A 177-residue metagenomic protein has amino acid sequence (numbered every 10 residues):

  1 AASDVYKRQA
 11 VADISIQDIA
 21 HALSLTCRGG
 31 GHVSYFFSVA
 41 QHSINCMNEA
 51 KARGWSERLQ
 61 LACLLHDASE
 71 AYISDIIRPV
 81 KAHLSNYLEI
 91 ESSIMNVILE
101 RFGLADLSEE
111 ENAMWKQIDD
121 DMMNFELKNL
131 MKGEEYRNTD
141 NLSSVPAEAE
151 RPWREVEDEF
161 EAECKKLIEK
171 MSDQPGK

Functional and structural regions predicted by a protein language model:
A1-Y6: Short, small-residue-biased leader/transition segments that mark boundaries at the very start of proteins
R8-A12: Flexible linker/loop signature enriched in Pro/Ser/Thr and Pro/Gly
D13, V39-S43, E91: Generic structural signal for well-ordered secondary structure
Q17-S38: Active-site flanking loop/helix segments enriched in acidic
A22, N45-A52, V97-R101: Residue-level signal for well-ordered alpha-helical scaffold segments within enzymatic catalytic domains
G31-L59: Alpha-helical phosphate/pyrophosphate-handling elements in metalloenzyme active cores
W55-L130: Divalent metal-dependent catalytic cores for phosphoryl transfer on phosphate-bearing substrates
D120-K177: Divalent metal-dependent phosphate-bond-processing catalytic cores, especially two-metal-ion Mg2+/Mn2+ enzymes that act
